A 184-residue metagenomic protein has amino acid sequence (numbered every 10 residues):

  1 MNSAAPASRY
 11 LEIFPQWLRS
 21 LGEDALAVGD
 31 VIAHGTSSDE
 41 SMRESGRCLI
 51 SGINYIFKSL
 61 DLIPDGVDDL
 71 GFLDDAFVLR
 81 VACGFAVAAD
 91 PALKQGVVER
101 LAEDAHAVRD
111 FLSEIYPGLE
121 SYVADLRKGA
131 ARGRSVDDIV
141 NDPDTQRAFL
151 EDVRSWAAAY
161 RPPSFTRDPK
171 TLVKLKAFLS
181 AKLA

Functional and structural regions predicted by a protein language model:
M1-A27: Polybasic, low-complexity association/targeting segments
R19, L26, N54, F77 (+1 more regions): Generic structural signal for well-ordered, non-transmembrane alpha-helical segments in soluble/cytosolic regions
D30-S37: Alpha-helical phosphate/pyrophosphate-handling elements in metalloenzyme active cores
T36, P64-V67, D90, K94 (+3 more regions): Long, hydrophobic, amphipathic alpha-helical segments used as structural scaffolds
S37-F57: Transmembrane alpha-helical segments and their cytosolic interface motifs in multi-pass membrane proteins
I50-L79: Membrane-inserting effector segments that mediate pore formation, membrane fusion, or transient membrane insertion
D69-R100: Membrane-interface alpha-helices
D104-A184: Intrinsically disordered, low-complexity, charge-dense segments enriched in Lys/Arg and Glu/Asp interspersed
